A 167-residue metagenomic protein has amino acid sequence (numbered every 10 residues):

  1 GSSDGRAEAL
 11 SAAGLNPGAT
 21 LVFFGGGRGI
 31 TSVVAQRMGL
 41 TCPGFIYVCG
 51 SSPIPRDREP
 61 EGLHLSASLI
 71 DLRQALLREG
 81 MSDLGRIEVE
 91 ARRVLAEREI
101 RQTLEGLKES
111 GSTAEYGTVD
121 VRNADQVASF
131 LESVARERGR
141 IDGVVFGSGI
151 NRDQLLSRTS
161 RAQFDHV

Functional and structural regions predicted by a protein language model:
G1-V167: NAD(P)H/NAD(P)+-dependent Rossmann-fold oxidoreductase cores
